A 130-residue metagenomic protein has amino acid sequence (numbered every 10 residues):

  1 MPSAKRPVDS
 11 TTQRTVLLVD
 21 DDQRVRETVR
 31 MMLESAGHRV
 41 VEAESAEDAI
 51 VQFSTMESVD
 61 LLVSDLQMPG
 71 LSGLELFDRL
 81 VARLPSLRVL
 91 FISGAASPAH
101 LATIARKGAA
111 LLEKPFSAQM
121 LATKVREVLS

Functional and structural regions predicted by a protein language model:
M1-L17, R30, V51, D78 (+3 more regions): Non-catalytic signal-transmission and effector/linker regions of two-component phosphorelay proteins
D20: Conserved acidic carboxylate
E27-S35: Charged docking surfaces used in two-component/phosphorelay signaling
E42-L61, L101: Acidic, metal-coordinating helix/loop segments flanking the phosphotransfer/catalytic sites of two-component signaling
E44-D48, P69-L76: Acidic catalytic/metal-coordinating carboxylates
D65: Active-site residues of response regulator receiver
K114: A Lys-centered signature of the CheY-like receiver
